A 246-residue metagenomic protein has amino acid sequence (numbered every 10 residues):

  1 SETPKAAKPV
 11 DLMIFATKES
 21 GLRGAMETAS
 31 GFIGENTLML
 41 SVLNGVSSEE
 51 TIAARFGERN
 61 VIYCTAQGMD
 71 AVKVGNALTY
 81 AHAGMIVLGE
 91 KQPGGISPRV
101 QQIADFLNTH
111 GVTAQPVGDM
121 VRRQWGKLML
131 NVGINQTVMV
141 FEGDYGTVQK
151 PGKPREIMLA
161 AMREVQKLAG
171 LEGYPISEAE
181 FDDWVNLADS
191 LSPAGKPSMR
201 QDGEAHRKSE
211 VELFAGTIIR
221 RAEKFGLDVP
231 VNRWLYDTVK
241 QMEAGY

Functional and structural regions predicted by a protein language model:
S1-A77: Rossmann-like NAD(P)(H) cofactor-binding subdomain of soluble oxidoreductases
A6-A7, T79-H82, S192: Short, flexible turn/loop "capping" segments at secondary-structure junctions
V10, A83-M85, S198: Short, solvent-exposed beta-strand edge segments and adjacent coil->beta transition regions
V10, L22, S48-E49, V100 (+6 more regions): A general structural signal for well-ordered alpha-helical segments in protein cores
G31-F32, A54-N60, G75-A179: Internal alpha-helical scaffold of NAD(P)-dependent oxidoreductase catalytic cores
N44-V46, T65-D70, Q92, M120-Q124 (+2 more regions): Glycine-rich beta-alpha junction loops
N108-T109, I157-Y246: NAD(P)-dependent Rossmann-like dehydrogenase/reductase catalytic/cofactor-binding core
